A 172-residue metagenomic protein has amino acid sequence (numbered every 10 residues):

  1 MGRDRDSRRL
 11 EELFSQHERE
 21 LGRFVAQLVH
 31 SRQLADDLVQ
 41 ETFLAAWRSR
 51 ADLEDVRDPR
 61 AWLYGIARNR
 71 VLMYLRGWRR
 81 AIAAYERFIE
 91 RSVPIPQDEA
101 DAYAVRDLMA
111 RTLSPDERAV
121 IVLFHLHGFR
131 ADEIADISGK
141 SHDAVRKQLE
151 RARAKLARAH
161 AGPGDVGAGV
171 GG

Functional and structural regions predicted by a protein language model:
M1-R23, Q33-D36, W47, R118: A short, charge-rich alpha-helical start-of-domain segment used by transcription regulators
G2-D4, F43-D58, G77-R79, A159: Sigma70-family region 2
D4, R8-R9, A83, R87 (+3 more regions): C-terminal edge and immediately downstream basic/flexible tail or linker adjoining helix-turn-helix-like DNA-binding
R8, E12, E86-R111: Acidic, proline/glycine-rich intrinsically disordered inter-domain spacer in sigma factors
R23, D37-L44, R48, R57-N69: Structural recognition of an alpha-helix C-terminal capping motif at a helix-to-coil junction
A51-D55, G65-E86, D98: Arg/Lys-rich amphipathic alpha helix in sigma70-family domain 2
R111, P115-D116, H127-K147, A154-R158: Helix-turn-helix DNA-binding module
V120-F124: A short pre-motif secondary-structure segment
